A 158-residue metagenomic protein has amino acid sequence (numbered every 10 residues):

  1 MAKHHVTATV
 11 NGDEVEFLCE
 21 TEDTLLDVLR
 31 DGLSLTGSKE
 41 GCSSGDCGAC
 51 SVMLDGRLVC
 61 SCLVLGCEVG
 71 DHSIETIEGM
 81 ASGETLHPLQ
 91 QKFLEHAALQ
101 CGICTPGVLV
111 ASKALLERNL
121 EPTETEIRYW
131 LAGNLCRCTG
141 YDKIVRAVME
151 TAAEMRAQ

Functional and structural regions predicted by a protein language model:
M1-Q158: Signature of N-terminal electron-transfer/Fe-S-associated modules in redox systems
